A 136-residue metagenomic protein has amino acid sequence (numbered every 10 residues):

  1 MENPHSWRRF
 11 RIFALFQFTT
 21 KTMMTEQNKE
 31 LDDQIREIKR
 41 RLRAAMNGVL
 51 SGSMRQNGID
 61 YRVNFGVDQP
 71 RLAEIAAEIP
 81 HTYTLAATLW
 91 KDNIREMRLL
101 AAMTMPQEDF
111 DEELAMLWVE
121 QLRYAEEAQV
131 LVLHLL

Functional and structural regions predicted by a protein language model:
M1-P4, A14: Nucleic acid-machinery interaction/catalytic patches
N3, K21-T22: Polybasic, lysine-rich low-complexity intrinsically disordered segments
F10-F18: Aromatic (phenylalanine/tyrosine) cluster motif
M24-L136: Alpha-helical scaffold domains
